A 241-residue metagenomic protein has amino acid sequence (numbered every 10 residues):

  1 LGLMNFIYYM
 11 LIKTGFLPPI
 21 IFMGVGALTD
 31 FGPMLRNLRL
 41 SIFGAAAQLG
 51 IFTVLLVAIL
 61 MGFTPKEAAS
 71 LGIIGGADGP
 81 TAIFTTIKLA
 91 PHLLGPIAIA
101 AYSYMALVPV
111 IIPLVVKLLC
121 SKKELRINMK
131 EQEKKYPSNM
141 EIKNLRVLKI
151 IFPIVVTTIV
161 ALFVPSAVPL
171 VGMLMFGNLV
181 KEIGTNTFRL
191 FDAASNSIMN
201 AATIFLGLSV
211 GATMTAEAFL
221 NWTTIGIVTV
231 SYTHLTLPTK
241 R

Functional and structural regions predicted by a protein language model:
Y8-I20, A69-G72, S166-L174, T229-Y232: Structural signature of hydrophobic alpha-helical transmembrane segments
Y8-L35, G177-V180, M199-N221: Hydrophobic transmembrane alpha-helices of secondary-active transporters and Na+-translocating membrane complexes
M10-T14, I21-F31, I42-T53, V57 (+3 more regions): Alpha-helical membrane segments and immediately flanking helix-loop junctions that form or couple to the substrate/ion
R39-A46, A194-A202: Cytoplasmic-side transmembrane-helix entry/capping segments in multi-pass membrane proteins
M61-K66, K88-A90, F188-M199: A cytosolic-side transmembrane-helix exit/cap motif
S103-T185: Membrane-embedded hairpin module used as a gating/binding unit in multi-pass transport and secretion proteins
P165-G172, D192-N196, A218-Y232: Transmembrane helix-loop boundary segments of multi-pass membrane transporters
T233-T239: Conserved small/polar residues in nucleotide/adenosyl-binding loops
